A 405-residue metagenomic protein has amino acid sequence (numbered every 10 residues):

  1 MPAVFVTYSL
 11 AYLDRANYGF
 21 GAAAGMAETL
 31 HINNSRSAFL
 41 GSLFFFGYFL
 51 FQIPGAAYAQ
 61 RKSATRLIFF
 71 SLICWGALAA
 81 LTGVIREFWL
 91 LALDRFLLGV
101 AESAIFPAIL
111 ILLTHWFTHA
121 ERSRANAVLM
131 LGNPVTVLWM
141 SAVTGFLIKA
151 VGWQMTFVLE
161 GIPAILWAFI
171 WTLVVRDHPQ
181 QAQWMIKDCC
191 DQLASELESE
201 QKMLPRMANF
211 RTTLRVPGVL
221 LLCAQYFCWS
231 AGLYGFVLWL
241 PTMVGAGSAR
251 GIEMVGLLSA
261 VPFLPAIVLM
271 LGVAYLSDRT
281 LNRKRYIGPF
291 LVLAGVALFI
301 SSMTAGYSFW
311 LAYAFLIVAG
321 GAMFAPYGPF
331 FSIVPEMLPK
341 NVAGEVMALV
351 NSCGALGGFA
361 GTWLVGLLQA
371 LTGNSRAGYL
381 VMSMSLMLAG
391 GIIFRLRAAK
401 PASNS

Functional and structural regions predicted by a protein language model:
G19-A23, T213-A274, Y327, F331 (+1 more regions): Extracytoplasmic gate region of multi-pass secondary transporters
H31, S63, V84-L90, A101 (+5 more regions): Helix-breaking motifs and short loop linkers at transmembrane-helix boundaries and internal kinks in secondary membrane
L50-W89: Conserved MFS/SLC helix-loop-helix module at the cytosolic interface between two early adjacent transmembrane helices
F51-S63, V268-N282, Q369: Helix-to-loop junctions at the C-terminal end of transmembrane segments in multipass secondary transporters
Q60-L72, D278-L291: Cytoplasmic membrane-interface "Motif A"-like loop-to-helix N-cap segments of 12-TM Major Facilitator Superfamily
C74, L78-L81, W89-L97, L311-V318: Paired small-residue
D94-N133: Cytoplasmic helix-loop-helix junction between adjacent transmembrane helices in 12-TM secondary transporters
R283-I333: C-terminal transmembrane helical hairpin of 12-TM major facilitator-type secondary transporters
